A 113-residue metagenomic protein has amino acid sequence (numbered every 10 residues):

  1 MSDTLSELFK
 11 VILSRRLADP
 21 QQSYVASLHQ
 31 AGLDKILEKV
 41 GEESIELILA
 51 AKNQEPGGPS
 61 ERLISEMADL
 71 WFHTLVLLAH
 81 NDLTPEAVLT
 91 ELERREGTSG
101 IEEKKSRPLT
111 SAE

Functional and structural regions predicted by a protein language model:
M1-M67, W71-E113: Flexible "arm" and connector segments at domain edges
